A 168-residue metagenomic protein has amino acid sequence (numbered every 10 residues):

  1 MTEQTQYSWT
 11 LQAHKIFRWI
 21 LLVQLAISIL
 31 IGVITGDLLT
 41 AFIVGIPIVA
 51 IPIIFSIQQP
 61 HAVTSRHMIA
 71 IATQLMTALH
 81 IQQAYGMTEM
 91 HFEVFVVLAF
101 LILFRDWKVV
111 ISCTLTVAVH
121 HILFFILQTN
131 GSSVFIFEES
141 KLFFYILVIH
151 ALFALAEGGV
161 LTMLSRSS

Functional and structural regions predicted by a protein language model:
M1-L11: Short, Lys/Arg-rich, polar N-terminal cytosolic tail immediately upstream of the first transmembrane signal-anchor
Q4-Q6, P52-Q58, G158: Short, mixed-charge, low-aromatic patches
I16-G86, E93-F100, C113, V117-V119: Hydrophobic transmembrane alpha-helices and their membrane-interface boundaries in multi-pass, membrane-anchored
Q24-I31, I69-E89, W107-M163: Hydrophobic transmembrane alpha-helices
L164-S168: Juxtamembrane alpha-helical signal-transduction segment immediately C-terminal to a transmembrane helix
